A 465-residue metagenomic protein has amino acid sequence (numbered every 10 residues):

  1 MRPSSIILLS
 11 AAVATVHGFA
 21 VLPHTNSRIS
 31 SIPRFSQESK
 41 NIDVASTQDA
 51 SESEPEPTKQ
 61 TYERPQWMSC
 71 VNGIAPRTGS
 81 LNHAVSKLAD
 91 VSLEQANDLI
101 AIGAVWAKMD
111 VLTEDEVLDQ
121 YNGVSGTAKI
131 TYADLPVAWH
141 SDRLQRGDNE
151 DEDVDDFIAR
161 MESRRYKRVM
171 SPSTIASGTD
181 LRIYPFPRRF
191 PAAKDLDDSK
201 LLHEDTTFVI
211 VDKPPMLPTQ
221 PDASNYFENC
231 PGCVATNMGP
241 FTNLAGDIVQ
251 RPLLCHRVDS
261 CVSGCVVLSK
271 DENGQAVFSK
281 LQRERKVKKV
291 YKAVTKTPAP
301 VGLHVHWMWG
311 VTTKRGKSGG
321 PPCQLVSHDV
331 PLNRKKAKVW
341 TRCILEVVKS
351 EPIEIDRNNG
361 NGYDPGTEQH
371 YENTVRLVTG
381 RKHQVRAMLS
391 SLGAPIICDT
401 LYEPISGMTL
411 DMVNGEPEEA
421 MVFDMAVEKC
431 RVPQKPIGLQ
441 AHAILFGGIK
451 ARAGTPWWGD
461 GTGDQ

Functional and structural regions predicted by a protein language model:
M1-S27: N-terminal chloroplast transit peptides
S31, F35-A101, M109, S141-S171 (+6 more regions): Pseudouridine synthases involved in rRNA/tRNA modification
E94-L99, W106-M109, D115-L118, S125: Low-complexity, highly charged intrinsically disordered N-terminal segments that act as targeting/localization
A96, G178, D212-K213, V267 (+3 more regions): Residue-level signal for inorganic ion chemistry
R143-I158, E162-N225, G302-W307: Conserved beta/loop motifs at nucleotide-recognition and modification sites
N225-D247, G302, W309: Internal amphipathic helical hairpin motif
F241, C255, L268-G316, L332 (+1 more regions): N-terminal accessory regions of nucleic-acid-interacting proteins
P252-G264: Short, charge-patterned binding micro-sites
